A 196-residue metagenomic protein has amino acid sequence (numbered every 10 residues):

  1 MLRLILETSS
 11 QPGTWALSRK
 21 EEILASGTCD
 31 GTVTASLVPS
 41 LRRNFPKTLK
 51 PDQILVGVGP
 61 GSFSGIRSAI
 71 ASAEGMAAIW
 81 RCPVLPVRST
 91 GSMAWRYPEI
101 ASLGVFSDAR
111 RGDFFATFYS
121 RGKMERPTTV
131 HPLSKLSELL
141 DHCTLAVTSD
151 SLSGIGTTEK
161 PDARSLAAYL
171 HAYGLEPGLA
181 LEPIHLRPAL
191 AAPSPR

Functional and structural regions predicted by a protein language model:
M1-E22, T32-P39, N44-K47, L85-R196: Oxyanion-binding and handling regions
A25, S40-S64: N-terminal glycine/serine-rich phosphate-binding loop of ATP-dependent small-molecule kinases, especially carbohydrate
Q53-V84: DPxDG-like acidic metal-binding loop motif
